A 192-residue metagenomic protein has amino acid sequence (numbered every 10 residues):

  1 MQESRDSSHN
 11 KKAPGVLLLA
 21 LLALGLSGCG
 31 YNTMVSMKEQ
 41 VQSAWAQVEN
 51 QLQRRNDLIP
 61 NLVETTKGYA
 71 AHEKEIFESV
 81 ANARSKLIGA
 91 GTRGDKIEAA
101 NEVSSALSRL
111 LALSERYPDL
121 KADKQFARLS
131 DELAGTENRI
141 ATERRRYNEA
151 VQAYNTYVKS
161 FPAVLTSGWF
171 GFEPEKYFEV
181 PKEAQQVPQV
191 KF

Functional and structural regions predicted by a protein language model:
Q2-R5, N10-F192: A helix-centric hydrophobic-segment signal that preferentially recognizes long, alpha-helical stretches used
